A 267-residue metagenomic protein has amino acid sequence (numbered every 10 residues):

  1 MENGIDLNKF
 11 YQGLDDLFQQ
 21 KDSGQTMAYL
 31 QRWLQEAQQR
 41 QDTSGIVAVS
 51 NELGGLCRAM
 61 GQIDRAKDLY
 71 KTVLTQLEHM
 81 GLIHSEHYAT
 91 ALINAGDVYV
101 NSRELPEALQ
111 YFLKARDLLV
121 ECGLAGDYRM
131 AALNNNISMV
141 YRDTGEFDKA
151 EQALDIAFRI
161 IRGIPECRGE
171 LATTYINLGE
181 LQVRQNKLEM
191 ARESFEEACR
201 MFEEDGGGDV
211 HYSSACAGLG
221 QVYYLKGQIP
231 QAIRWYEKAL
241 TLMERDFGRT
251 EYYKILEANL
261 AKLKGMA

Functional and structural regions predicted by a protein language model:
M1-Q62, L74-Q76, M80-G81, M266-A267: Flexible inter-repeat linkers and adjacent short helices within tandem amphipathic alpha-helical repeat scaffolds
Q12-Q19, A48-A59, E86-N101, Y128-D143 (+3 more regions): Conserved alpha-helical positions within TPR/SEL1-like repeat arrays
L34-Q35, T72-H79, K114-E121, D155-G163 (+2 more regions): Amphipathic alpha-helical segments of tetratricopeptide repeats
Q39-D42, H79-I83, E121-A125, I161-C167 (+2 more regions): Short coil/turn linkers that connect adjacent helices within long alpha-helical scaffolds, especially alpha-solenoid
P106, D117-N186, M201-F202: Solenoidal tandem-repeat scaffolds enriched in leucines and small polar residues
I229-F247: TPR/TPR-like (Sel1-like) alpha-helical repeat modules
